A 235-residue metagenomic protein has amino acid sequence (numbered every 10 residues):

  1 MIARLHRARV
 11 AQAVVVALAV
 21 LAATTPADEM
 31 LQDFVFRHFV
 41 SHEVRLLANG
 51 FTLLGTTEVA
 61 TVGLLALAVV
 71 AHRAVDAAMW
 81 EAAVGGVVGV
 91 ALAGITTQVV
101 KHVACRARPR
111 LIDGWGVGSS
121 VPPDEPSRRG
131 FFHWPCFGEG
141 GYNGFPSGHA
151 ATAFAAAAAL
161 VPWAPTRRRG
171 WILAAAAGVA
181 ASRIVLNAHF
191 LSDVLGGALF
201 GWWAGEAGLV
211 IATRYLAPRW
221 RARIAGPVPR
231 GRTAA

Functional and structural regions predicted by a protein language model:
M1-L67, K101-P123, G130-F132, C136 (+1 more regions): N-terminal transmembrane-helix/juxtamembrane module of multi-pass inner/ER membrane proteins
I2-L5, A11, P122-A235: Membrane-embedded catalytic cores of phosphoryl/pyrophosphoryl-handling enzymes
V10, L67-H102: Interfacial segments of alpha-helical transmembrane regions
A13-L18, T61, G86-G94, A198 (+1 more regions): Alpha-helical transmembrane spans of integral membrane proteins, capturing the lipid-embedded, hydrophobic core of TM
A19-P26, V90-Q98, A176-N187: Aromatic-anchored segments of alpha-helical transmembrane domains
T25-D28, V75, A104-C105, P165 (+1 more regions): Short helix-capping/hinge motifs at transmembrane helix termini and TM-loop junctions
D28, Q32, F36, A68 (+3 more regions): Membrane-water interface at transmembrane helix exits
G55-H72, H149-F154, L160: Hydrophobic alpha-helical transmembrane segments
